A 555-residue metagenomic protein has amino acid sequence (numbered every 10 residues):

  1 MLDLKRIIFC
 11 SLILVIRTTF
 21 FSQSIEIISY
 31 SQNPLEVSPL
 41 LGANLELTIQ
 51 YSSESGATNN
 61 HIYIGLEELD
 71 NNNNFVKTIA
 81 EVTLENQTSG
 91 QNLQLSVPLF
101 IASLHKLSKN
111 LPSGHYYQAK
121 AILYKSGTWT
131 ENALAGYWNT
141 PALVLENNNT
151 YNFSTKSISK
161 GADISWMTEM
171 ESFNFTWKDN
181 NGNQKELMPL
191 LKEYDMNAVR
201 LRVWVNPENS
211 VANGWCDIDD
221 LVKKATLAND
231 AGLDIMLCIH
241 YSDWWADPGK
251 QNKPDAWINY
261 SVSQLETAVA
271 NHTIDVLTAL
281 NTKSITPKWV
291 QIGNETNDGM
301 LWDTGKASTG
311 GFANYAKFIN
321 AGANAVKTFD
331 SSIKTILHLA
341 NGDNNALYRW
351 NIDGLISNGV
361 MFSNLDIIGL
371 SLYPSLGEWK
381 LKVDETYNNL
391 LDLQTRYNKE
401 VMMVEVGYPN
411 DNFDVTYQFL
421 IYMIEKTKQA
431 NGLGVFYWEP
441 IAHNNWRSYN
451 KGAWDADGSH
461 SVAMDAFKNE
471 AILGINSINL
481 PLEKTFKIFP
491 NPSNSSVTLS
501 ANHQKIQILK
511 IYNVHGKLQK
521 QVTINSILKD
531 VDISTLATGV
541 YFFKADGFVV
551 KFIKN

Functional and structural regions predicted by a protein language model:
F9, I478-N555: C-terminal outer-membrane/trafficking sorting elements
Q23-L41, L143-T150: Short, compositionally biased P/S/T/A/G/V-rich stretches that sit at domain boundaries
F75-Q91, P98-F100, G136, K520-S526: Solvent-exposed serine/threonine-rich low-complexity stretches and specific carbohydrate-binding patches
W129-F153, F552: Short beta-strand elements
N152-L190: Boundary/entry segment of secreted carbohydrate-active catalytic domains
N183-A246, P254, T309-I336: Aromatic-lined substrate-binding rim segments of carbohydrate-active enzymes
C216-D220, D247-N358, F362-S363, L376-N388 (+2 more regions): Active-site cleft segment of glycoside hydrolase catalytic domains centered on the general acid/base Glu
D411-Y422, K426-N476: Aromatic-rich peripheral "rim/lid" segments of glycoside hydrolase catalytic domains that contact and position glycan
